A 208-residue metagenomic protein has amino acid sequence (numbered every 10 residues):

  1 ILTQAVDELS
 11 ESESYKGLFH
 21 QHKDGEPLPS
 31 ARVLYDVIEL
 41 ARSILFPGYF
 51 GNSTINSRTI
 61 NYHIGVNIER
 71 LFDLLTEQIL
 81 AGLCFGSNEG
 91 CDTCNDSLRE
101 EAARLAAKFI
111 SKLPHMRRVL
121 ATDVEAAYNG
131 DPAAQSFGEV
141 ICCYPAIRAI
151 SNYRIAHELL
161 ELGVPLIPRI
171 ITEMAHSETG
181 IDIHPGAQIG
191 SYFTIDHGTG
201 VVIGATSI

Functional and structural regions predicted by a protein language model:
I1-E173: Terminal amphipathic alpha-helical/low-complexity segments used for targeting or macromolecular assembly
M174-I208: Structural signal for interior beta-strand "rungs" in well-ordered beta-sheet cores of soluble enzyme domains
